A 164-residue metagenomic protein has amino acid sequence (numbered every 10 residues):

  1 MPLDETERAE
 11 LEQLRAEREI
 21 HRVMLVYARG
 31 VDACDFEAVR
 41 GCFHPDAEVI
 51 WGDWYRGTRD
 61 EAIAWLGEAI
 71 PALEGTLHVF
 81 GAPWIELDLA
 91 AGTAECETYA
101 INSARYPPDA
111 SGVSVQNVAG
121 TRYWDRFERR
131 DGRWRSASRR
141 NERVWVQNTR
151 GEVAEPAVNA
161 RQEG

Functional and structural regions predicted by a protein language model:
M1-R29, A33, E37, G41 (+1 more regions): Short, low-complexity N-terminal intrinsically disordered segments enriched in polar/charged residues
P2, T93-E95, G120-P156: Short beta-strand edge/turn micro-motifs at domain boundaries
E10, L14, D53-R56, S114: Charge-dense, low-complexity intrinsically disordered segments
F36-Y106: A solvent-exposed, acidic/Ser-Thr-rich amphipathic alpha-helical stretch
H78-F80, V118-Y123: Short, surface-exposed coil-to-beta transition loops
D109-N117, E152-A154: Short, surface-exposed loop/helix-turn segments at secondary-structure junctions that function as lids/hinges flanking
V158-G164: C-terminal beta-signal and terminal closure region of outer-membrane beta-barrel proteins
